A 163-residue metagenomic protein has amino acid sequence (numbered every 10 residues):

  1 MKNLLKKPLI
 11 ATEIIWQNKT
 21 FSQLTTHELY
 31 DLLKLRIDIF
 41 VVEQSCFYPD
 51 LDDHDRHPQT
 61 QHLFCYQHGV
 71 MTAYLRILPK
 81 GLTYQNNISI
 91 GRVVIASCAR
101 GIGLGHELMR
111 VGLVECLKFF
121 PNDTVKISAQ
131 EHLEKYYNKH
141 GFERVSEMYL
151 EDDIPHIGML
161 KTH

Functional and structural regions predicted by a protein language model:
K2-H62, Q67-V70: Short amphipathic alpha-helix that is part of the acyltransferase structural core
F47-P49, T60-C65, Y74, R92 (+2 more regions): Short hydrophobic/aromatic beta-strand element in the GNAT-like acyltransferase core that lines or flanks the acyl-donor
F64, V70-K80, N87-V94: Conserved beta-strand in the GNAT
K80-I90, R100, F119-D123, D153-P155: A conserved beta-turn-beta hairpin within the catalytic core of GNAT-like acetyltransferases that forms part
I95, G101-V114: Conserved acetyl-CoA-binding loop-helix of GNAT-fold acetyltransferases
R100, Y136-K139: Acidic/histidine-enriched, beta-strand-rich ligand/metal-binding domains
M109, C116-A129: Conserved GNAT acetyl-CoA-binding A-motif
K126-S128, N138, E143-G158: Conserved catalytic-core motifs of GNAT/GCN5-like acyltransferases
